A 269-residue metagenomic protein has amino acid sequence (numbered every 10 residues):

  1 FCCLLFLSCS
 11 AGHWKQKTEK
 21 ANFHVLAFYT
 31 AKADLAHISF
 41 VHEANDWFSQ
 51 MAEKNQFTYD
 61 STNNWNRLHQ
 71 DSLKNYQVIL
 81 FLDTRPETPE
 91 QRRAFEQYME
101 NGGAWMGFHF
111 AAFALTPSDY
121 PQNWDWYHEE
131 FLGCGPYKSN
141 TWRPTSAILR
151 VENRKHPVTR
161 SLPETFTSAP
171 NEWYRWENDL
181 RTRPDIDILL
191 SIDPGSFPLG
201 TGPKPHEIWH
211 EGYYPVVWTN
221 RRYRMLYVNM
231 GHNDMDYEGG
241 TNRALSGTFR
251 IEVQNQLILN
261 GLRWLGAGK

Functional and structural regions predicted by a protein language model:
F1-T18: Bacterial Sec-dependent N-terminal signal peptides
W14-F23, W47-Q50, K54, F197-P198 (+2 more regions): Extracellular ligand-binding/catalytic regions of CAZymes and related secreted enzymes and adhesion modules
K17, N22-L115: Helical hinge/lid and interdomain linker segments adjacent to catalytic or ligand-binding clefts that mediate domain
K32-A33, R67, P86, A112-A114 (+3 more regions): Short, solvent-exposed loop/turn segments at secondary-structure junctions
L35-F40, P117-N123, E238-T248: Short, flexible/disordered intra-domain loops and linkers
E43-W47, N75, E90, A94 (+4 more regions): Extracytoplasmic/secreted proteins, especially bacterial periplasmic and envelope-associated proteins
R85-S161: A glycine-rich, often tryptophan-bearing local segment used as a flexible ligand/cofactor-contacting loop or short
Y137-Y227: Catalytic beta-strand/loop cores that center a nucleophilic Ser/Cys/Thr and support acyl-enzyme chemistry
